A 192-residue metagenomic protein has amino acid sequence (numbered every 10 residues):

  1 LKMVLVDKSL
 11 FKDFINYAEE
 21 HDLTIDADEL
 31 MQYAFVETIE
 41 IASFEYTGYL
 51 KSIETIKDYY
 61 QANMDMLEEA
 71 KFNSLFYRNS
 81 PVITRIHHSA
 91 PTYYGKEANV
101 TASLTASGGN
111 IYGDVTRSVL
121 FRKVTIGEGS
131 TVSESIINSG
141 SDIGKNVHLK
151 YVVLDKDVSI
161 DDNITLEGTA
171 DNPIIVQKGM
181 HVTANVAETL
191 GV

Functional and structural regions predicted by a protein language model:
L1-A18: Conserved core of the sugar-phosphate nucleotidyltransferase
E20-V192: Left-handed beta-helix
